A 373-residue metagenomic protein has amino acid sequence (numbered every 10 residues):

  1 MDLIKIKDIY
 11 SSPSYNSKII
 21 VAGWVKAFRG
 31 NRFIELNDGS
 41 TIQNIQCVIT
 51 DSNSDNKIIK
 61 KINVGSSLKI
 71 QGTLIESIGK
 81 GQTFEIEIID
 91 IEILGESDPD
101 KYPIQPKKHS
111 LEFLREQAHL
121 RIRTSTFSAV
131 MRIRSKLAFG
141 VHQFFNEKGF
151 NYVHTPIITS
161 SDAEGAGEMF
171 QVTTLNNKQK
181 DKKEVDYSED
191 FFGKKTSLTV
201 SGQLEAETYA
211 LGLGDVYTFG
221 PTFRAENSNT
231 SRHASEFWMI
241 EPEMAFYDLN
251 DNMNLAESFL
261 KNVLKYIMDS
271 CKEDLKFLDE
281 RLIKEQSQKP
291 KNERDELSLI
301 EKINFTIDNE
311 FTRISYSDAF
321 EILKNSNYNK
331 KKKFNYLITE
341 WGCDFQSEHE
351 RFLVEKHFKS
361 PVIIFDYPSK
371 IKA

Functional and structural regions predicted by a protein language model:
D2-A245, P368: Class II aminoacyl-tRNA synthetase-like tRNA-binding/catalytic domains
R32-F33, L249-D251, N327-N329: Short amphipathic alpha-helical segments with coiled-coil-like heptad repeat character
A129-I133, D248-L255, F311: Catalytic cores of large soluble enzymes that bind and process phosphate-bearing ligands
Q143, E147, N254, S258 (+1 more regions): Replace "anionic and nucleotidyl ligands
D162-M169, T174-D186, F259-A373: Metal-assisted phosphate- and nucleotidyl-transfer catalytic regions
L211-L213, D248-D269: His/Asp/Glu-rich mid-to-C-terminal helical/loop segments that flank catalytic regions of hydrolases
